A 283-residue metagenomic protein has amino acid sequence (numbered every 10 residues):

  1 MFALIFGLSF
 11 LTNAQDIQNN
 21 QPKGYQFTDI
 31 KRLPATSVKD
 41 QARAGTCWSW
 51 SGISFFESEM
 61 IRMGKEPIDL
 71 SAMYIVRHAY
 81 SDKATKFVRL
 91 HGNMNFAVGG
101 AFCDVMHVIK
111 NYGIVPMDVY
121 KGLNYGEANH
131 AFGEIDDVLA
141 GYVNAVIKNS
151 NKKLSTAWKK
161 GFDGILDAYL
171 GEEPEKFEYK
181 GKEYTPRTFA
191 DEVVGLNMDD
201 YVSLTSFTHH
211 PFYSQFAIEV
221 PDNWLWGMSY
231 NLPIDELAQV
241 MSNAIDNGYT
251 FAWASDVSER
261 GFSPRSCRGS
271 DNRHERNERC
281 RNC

Functional and structural regions predicted by a protein language model:
M1-Q18: Bacterial Sec-dependent N-terminal signal peptides
I17-C283: Catalytic-core signature of thiol
